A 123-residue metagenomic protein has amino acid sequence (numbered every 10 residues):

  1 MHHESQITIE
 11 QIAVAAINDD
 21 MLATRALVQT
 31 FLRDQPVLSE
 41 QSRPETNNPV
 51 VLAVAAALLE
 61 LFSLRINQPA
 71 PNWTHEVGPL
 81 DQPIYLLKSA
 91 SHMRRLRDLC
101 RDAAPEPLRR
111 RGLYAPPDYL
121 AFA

Functional and structural regions predicted by a protein language model:
H2-H75: Charged, helix-prone or intrinsically disordered regulatory segments positioned adjacent to compact structured domains
P69-A123: Charge-dense, extended regions
